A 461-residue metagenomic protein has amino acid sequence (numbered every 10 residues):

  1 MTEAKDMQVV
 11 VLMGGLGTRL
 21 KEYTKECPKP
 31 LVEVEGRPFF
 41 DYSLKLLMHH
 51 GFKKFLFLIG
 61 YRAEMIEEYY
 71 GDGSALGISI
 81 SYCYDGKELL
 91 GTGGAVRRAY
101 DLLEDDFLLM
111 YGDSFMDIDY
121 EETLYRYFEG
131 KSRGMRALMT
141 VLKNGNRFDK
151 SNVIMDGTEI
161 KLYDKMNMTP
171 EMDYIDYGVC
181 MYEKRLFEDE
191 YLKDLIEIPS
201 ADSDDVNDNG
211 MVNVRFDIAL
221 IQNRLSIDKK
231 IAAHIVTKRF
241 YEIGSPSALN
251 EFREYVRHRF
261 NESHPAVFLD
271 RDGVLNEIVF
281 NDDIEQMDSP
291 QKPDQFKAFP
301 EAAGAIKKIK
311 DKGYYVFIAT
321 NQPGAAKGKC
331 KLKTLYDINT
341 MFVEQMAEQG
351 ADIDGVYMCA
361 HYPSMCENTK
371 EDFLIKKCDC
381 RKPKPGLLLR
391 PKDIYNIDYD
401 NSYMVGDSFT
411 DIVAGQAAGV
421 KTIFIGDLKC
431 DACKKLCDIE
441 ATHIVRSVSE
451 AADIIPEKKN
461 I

Functional and structural regions predicted by a protein language model:
T2-E64, P300: N-terminal glycine-rich phosphate-binding loop and ensuing alpha1 helix
L58, A302, I306-F342, Q349-M365 (+1 more regions): Substrate-recognition element of Asp-dependent hydrolases with the DxDx(T/V) motif
E67, G71-D156, D189-E190: Conserved beta-loop-beta/alpha segment of the NTase-like Rossmann-fold superfamily that binds/positions NTPs
C83, T442-E450: Short acidic-hydrophobic, aromatic-tinged amphipathic segments that line or gate anion-handling sites
F107-L108, F115, E121-F128, G145 (+1 more regions): Catalytic-core segments of class I nucleotidyltransferases/pyrophosphorylases that form NMP-activated intermediates
L108, E371-F373, D379-I412: Conserved Lys-Pro-Asp/Glu-containing loop-to-beta segment of HAD-superfamily phosphomonoesterases, centered on
S263-Y315: Active-site neighborhood of HAD-like aspartate-dependent phosphohydrolases
Y403-V445: Acidic, Mg2+-coordinating phosphoryl-transfer loop and its flanking beta/alpha structural elements, shared across
